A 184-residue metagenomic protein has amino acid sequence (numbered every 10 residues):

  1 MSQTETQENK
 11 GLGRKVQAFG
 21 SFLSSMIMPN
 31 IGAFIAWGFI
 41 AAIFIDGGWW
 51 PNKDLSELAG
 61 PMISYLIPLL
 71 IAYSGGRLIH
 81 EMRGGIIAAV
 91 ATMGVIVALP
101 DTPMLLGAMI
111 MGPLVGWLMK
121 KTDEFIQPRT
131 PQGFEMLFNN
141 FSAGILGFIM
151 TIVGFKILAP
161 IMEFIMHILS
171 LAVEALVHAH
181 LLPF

Functional and structural regions predicted by a protein language model:
S2-F184: Signature of multi-pass transmembrane helix bundles
